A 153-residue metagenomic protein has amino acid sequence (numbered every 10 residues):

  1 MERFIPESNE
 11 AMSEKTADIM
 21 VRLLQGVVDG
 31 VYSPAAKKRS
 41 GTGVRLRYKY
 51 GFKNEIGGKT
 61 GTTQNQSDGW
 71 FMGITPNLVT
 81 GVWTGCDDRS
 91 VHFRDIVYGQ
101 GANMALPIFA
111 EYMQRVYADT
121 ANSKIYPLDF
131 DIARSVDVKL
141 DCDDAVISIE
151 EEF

Functional and structural regions predicted by a protein language model:
M1-E151: A penicillin-recognizing enzyme superfamily signal
